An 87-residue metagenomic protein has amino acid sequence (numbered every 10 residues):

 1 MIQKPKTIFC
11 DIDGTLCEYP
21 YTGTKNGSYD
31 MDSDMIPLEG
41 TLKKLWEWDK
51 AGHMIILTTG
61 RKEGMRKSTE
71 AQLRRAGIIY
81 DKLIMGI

Functional and structural regions predicted by a protein language model:
M1-I87: Catalytic phosphate/metal-binding cores of nucleic-acid and nucleotide-processing enzymes, i.e., regions that mediate
